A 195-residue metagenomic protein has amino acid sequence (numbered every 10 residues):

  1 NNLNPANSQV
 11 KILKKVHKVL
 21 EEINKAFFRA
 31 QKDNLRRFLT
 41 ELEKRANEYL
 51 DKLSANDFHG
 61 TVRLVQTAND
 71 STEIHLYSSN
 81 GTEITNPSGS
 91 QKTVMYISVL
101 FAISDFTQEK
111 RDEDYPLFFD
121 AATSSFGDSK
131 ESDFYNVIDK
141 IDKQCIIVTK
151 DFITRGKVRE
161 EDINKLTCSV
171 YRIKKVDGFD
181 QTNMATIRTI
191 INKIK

Functional and structural regions predicted by a protein language model:
N1-L3, L50, M95, D120 (+1 more regions): Hydrophobic, well-ordered secondary-structure elements that form the walls of internal hydrophobic environments
N1-S78, K110-E113: Extended, charged coiled-coil "arm/hinge" scaffolds of SMC/Rad50-like chromosome-maintenance ATPases and other large
L35-E43, E73-F101, A122-D128: Conserved ABC ATPase signature
P87, T107-R111, V137-I141: Conserved catalytic network of the ASCE P-loop NTPase/AAA+ motor domain
S90-Y96, F118, Q144, R159-D162: Glycine-rich phosphate-binding loop
F106-R111, R159-I163: Alpha-helix termini
E113-A122: Walker B catalytic motif
S129-K195: C-terminal lobe/lid and adjacent interdomain/linker elements of RecA-like ASCE P-loop ATPase modules
